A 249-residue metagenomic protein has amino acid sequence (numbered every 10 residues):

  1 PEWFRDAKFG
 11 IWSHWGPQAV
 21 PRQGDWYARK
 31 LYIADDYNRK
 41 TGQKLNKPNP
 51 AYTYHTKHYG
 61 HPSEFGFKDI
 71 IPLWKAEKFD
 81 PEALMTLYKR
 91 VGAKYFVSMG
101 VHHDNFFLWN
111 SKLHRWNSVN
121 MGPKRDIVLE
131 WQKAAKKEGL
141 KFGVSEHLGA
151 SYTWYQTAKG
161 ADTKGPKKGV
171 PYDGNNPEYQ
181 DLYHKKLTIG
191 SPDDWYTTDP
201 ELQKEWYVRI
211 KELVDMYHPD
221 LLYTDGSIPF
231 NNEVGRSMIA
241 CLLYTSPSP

Functional and structural regions predicted by a protein language model:
P1-S246: Mature catalytic domains of secreted/periplasmic carbohydrate-active enzymes
